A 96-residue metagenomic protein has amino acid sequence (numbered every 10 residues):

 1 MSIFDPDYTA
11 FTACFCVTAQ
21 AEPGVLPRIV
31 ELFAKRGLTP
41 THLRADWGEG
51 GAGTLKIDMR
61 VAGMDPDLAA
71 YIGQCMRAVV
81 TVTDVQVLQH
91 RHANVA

Functional and structural regions predicted by a protein language model:
M1-A96: A conserved regulatory-domain signal marking ACT and ACT-like small-molecule sensing domains and adjacent regulatory
